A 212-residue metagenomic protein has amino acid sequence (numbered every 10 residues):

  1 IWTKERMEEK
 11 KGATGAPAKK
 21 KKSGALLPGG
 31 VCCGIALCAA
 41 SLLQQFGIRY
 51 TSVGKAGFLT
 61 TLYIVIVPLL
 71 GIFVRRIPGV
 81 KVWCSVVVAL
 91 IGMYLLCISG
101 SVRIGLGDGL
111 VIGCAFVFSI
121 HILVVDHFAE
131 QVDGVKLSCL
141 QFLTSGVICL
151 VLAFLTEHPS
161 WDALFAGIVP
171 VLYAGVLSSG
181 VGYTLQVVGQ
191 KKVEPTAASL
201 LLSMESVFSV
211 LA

Functional and structural regions predicted by a protein language model:
I1, K10-K20, F46, Y50-K55 (+1 more regions): Juxtamembrane helix-loop-helix junctions in multi-pass membrane proteins
W2, Y63-C84, V207-A212: C-terminal transmembrane-helix exit sites in multi-pass transporters
L26-C32, P78-A89, D108-V111, V132-F142: Cytoplasmic-side transmembrane-helix entry/capping segments in multi-pass membrane proteins
V31-F46, Y50, L95, I112-V124 (+2 more regions): Hydrophobic alpha-helical transmembrane segments of multi-pass membrane transport proteins, especially secondary
T51, R76-P78, V132-D133, V193-T196: Membrane-helix interface residues
L59-L62, C84, L106, G113 (+2 more regions): Hydrophobic core positions of alpha-helical segments in small-molecule transporters and transporter systems
V67-P68, F73, R103-T156, V171 (+1 more regions): Transmembrane alpha-helical segments that form core, pore/gating elements of small-molecule transporters/exporters
P78-I98, C114, F118, C149: Hydrophobic transmembrane alpha-helices of multi-pass small-molecule transport proteins
